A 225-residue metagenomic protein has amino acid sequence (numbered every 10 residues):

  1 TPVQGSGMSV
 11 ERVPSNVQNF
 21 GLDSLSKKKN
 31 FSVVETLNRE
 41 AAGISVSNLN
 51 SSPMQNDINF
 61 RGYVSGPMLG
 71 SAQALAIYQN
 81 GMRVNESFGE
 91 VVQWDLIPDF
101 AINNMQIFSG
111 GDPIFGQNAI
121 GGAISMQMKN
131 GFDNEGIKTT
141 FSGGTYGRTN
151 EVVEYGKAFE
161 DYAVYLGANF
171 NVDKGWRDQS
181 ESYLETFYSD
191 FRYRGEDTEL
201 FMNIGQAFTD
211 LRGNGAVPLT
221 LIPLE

Functional and structural regions predicted by a protein language model:
T1-S26: Short, acidic, small-residue-rich periplasmic hinge/interaction motif at the N-terminus of Gram-negative outer-membrane
V13, G43-D57, Q117-I120, S180-Y183: Short, glycine-/polar-rich solvent-exposed loops and beta-turns at beta-strand/coil boundaries
N50, Q55-S109: Periplasmic plug
N56, Q73, G122, E135-I137 (+2 more regions): Hydrophobic, lipid-facing positions within transmembrane beta-strands of outer-membrane proteins
P67-S71, F115, G131-G136, E160-D161 (+1 more regions): Short loop/turn motifs that connect adjacent beta-strands in outer-membrane beta-barrel proteins
V84, D95-T140: A beta-strand signature from Gram-negative outer-membrane beta-barrel systems, especially the internal plug domain
G143-V172, R177-N214: Transmembrane beta-barrel wall of Gram-negative outer-membrane proteins
N214-E225: Solvent-exposed loop segments that connect transmembrane elements
